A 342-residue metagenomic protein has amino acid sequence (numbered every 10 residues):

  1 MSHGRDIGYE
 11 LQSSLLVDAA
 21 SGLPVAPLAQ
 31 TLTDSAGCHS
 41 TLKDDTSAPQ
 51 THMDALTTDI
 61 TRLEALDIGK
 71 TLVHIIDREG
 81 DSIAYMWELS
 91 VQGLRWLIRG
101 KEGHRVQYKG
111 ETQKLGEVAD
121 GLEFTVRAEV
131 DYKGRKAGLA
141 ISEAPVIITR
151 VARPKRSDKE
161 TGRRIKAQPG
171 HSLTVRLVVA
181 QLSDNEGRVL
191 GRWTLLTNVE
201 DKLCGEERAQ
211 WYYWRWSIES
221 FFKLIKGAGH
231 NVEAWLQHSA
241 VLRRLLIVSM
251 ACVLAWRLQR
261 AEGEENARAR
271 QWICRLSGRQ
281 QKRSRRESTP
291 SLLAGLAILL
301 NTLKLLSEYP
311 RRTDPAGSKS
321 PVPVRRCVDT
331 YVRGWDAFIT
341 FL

Functional and structural regions predicted by a protein language model:
H3-E10, V17-L342: Single, function-defining residue in the core of a domain
